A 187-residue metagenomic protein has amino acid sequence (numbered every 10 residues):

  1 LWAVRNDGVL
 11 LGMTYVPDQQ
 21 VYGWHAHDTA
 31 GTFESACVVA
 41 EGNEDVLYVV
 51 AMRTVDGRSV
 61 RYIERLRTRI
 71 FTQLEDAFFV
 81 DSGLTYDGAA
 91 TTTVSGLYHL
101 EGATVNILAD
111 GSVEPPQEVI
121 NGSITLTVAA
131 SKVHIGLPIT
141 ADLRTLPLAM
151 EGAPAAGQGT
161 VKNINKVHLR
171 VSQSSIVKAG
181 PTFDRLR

Functional and structural regions predicted by a protein language model:
L1-R187: Beta-sheet repeat architectures centered on beta-propellers
